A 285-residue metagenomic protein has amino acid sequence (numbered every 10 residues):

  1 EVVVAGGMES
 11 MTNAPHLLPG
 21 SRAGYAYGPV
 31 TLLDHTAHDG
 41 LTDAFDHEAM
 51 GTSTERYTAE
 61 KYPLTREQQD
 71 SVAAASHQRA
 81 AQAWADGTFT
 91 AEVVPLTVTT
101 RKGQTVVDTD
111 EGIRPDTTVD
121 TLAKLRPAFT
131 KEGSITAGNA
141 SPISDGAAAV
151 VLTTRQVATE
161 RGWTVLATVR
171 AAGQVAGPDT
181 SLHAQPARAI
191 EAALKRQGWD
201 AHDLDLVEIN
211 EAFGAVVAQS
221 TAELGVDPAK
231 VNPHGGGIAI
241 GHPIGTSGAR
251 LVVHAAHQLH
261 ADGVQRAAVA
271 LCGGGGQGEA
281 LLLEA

Functional and structural regions predicted by a protein language model:
E1-E9, A59-T88, A149-Q156, A222 (+2 more regions): Active-site-proximal alpha-helical scaffold in enzymes
E1-V3, F45-T52, D116-P142, E223-R250 (+1 more regions): Conserved catalytic cysteine-centered active-site region of acyl-thioester-dependent Claisen-condensing enzymes
V2-Y57: Flexible glycine-/small-residue-enriched beta->alpha junction loops that bind anionic phosphate/pyrophosphate groups
N13-P19, T180-L182, P243-I244, G278-L283: Short acidic, glycine/serine/threonine-rich loops at helix termini
E55, E92-V94, T100, R170-A239: Active-site pocket-lining segment
T58-T65, S71-V72, E132-I143, G173 (+3 more regions): Cysteine-centered functional microenvironments
E60, V119-H183, R188, A192-R196 (+3 more regions): Condensing-enzyme catalytic core mediating Claisen C-C bond formation in acyl metabolism
Q68-E160, E223, P228-K230: N-terminal extracellular/periplasmic Venus flytrap/periplasmic-binding protein-like
